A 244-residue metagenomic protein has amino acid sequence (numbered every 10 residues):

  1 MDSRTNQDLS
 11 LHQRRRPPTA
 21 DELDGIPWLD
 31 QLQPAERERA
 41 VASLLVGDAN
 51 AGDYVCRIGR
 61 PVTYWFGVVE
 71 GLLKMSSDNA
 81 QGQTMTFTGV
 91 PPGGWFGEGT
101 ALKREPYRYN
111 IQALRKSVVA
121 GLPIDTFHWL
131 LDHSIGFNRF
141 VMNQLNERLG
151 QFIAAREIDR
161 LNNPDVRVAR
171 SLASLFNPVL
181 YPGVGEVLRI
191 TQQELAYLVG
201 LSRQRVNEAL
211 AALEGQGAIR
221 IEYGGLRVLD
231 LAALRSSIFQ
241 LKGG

Functional and structural regions predicted by a protein language model:
M1-A51, T100-A101: Cyclic nucleotide-binding regulatory module and flanking cytosolic helices
W28, D53-R115: Cyclic nucleotide-binding regulatory domains
E36-R37, T86-G150: Cyclic-nucleotide recognition modules
E38-R39, V55-G59, V179: Short loop/turn motifs at secondary-structure junctions and domain boundaries
E70, D125-T126, E147, Q193 (+1 more regions): Alpha-helix/helix-capping structural signal
L114, D132-G200: Polybasic "coupling" helices that flank or enter modular domains
L175-G244: Phosphate-/nucleic-acid-contacting segments
